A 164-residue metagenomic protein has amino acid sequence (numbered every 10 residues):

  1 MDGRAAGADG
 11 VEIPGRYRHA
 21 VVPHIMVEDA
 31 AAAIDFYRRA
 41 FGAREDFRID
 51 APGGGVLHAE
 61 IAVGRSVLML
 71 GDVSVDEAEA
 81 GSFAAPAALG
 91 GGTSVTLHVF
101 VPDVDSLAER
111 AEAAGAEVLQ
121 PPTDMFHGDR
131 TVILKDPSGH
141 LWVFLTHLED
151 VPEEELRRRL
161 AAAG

Functional and structural regions predicted by a protein language model:
D2-H24, I34-D35, F41-K135, L145-G164: Vicinal oxygen chelate
E28-A31: Hydrophobic ligand-binding cavity/cleft-lining segments
S138: C-terminal catalytic core of tyrosine-transesterase DNA break-rejoin enzymes
